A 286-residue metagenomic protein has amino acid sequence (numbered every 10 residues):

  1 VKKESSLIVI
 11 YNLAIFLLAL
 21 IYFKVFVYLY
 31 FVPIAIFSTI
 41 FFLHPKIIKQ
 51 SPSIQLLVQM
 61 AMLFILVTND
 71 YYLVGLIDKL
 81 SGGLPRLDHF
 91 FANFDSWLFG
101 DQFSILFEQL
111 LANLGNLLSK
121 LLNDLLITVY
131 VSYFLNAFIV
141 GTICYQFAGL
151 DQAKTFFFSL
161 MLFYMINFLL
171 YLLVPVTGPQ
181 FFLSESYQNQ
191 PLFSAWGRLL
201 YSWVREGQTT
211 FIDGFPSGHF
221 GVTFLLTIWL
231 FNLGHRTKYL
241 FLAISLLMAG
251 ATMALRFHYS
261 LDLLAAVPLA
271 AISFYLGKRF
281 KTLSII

Functional and structural regions predicted by a protein language model:
V1-K3, K46-S51, L233-Y239, L276-I286: Membrane-interface junctions at the ends of membrane-embedded or membrane-associated helices
K2-F31, S53-M62, L66-A137: N-terminal transmembrane-helix/juxtamembrane module of multi-pass inner/ER membrane proteins
N12-I21, L66-D70, Y164-Y171, S245-A254: Aromatic-anchored segments of alpha-helical transmembrane domains
V25, P45-L57, Y145-T155, N232-R236: Membrane-interface helix-boundary motifs at transmembrane edges
V58-M60, F138-L173, F241: Interfacial segments of alpha-helical transmembrane regions
I139-Q146, F220-K238, P268-G277: Membrane-interfacial alpha-helical segments at the cytosolic side of multi-pass membrane proteins
L169-L233: Membrane-interfacial catalytic/cofactor-binding modules of polytopic membrane enzymes
G214, L247-S273: Interfacial helix-loop-helix junctions of multi-pass membrane proteins
